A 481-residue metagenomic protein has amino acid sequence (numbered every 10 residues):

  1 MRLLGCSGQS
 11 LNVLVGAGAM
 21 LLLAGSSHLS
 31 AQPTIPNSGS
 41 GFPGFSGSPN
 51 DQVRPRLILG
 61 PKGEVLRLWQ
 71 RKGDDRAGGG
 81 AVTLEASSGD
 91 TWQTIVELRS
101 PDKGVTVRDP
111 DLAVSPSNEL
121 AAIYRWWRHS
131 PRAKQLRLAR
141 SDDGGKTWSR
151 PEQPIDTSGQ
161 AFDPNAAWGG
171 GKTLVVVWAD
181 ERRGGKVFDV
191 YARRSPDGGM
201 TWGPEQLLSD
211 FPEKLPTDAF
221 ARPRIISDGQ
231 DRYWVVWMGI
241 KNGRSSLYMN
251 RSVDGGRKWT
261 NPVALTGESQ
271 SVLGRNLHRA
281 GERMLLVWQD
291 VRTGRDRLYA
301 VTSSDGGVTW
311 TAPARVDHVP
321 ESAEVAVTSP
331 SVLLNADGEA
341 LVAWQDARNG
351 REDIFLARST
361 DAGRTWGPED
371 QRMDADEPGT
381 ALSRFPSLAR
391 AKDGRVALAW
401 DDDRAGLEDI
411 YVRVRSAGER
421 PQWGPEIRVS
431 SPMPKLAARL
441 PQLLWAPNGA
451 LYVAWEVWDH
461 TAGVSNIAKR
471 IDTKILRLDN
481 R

Functional and structural regions predicted by a protein language model:
M1-Q9: N-terminal secretory signal peptides that target proteins for export/translocation
S10-G25: Bacterial N-terminal signal peptides
L29-R481: Extracellular, repeat-based ectodomains that mediate carbohydrate processing or recognition
